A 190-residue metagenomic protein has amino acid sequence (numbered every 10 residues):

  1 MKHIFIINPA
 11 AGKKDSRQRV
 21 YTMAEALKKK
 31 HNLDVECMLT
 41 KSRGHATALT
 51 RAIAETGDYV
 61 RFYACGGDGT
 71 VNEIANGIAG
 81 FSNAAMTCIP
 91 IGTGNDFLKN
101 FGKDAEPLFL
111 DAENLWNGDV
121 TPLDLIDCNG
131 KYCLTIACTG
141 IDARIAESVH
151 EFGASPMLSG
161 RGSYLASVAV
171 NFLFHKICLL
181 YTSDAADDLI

Functional and structural regions predicted by a protein language model:
K2-S159: Small-residue-rich beta-alpha loop regions that form the catalytic core of phosphotransfer and lipid-active enzymes
N117-L123, N171-L180: A short, compositionally biased
G153-I177: Alpha-helical membrane-targeting segments
Y181-I190: Single conserved hydrophobic/aromatic residue that forms the stacking wall/gate of nucleotide- or nucleobase-binding
